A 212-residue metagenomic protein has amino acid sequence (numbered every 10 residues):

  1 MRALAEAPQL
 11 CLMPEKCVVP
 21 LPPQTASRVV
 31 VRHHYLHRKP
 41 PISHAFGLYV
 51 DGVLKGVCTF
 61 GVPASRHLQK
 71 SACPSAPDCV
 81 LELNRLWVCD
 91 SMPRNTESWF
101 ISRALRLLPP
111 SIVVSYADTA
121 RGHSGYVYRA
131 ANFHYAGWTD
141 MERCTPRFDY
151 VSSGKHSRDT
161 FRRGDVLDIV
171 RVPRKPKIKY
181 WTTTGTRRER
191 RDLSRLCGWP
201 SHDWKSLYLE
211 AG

Functional and structural regions predicted by a protein language model:
M1-P40: Short amphipathic alpha-helix that is part of the acyltransferase structural core
C11, L54-V57, A64, P74: Compositionally biased, charged N-terminal/linker segments
V19-P20, G61-V170, T182: Acyl-donor binding region in acyl/amide transferases
V30, S43-V62: Conserved beta-hairpin
P40-S43, L209: A short, aromatic/hydrophobic, helix- or strand-capping loop or linear motif that either lines the entrance/gate
S43, K175-Y180: Short hydrophobic/aromatic beta-strand or adjacent loop that forms the aromatic wall/cage of a ligand/substrate-binding
D192-G212: Short, cationic low-complexity segments
